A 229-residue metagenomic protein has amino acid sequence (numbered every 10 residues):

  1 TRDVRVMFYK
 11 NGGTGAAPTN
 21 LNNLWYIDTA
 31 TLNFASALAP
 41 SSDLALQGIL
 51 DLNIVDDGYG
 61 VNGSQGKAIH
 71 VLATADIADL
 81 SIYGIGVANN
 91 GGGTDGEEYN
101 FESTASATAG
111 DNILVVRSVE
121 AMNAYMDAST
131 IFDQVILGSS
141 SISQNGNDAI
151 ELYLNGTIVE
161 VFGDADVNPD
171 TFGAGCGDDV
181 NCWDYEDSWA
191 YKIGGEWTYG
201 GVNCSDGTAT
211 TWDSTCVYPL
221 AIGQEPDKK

Functional and structural regions predicted by a protein language model:
R2-G15, T19, V115-V116: Extracellular beta-strand-rich recognition modules
N11-T14, L38, A73-D79, N89-G93 (+5 more regions): Acidic glycine-/aspartate-rich tracts in secreted/extracellular proteins
G12-A35: Extracellular carbohydrate recognition
T31-D43, C216, L220-K229: Low-complexity, Pro/Thr/Ser/Gly/Ala-rich linker/spacer regions in secreted, extracellular modular proteins
L38-G91, I142-N145: A structural motif detector for short, solvent-exposed N-terminal "entry" segments of globular domains
I82, I136-A221: Conserved beta-structured recognition patch
V87-F101: Short aromatic-acidic-glycine turn motif
E98-A124: Intrinsically disordered, low-complexity Pro/Gly/Ser/Thr-rich segments with frequent PxxP/GP/PP motifs and embedded
